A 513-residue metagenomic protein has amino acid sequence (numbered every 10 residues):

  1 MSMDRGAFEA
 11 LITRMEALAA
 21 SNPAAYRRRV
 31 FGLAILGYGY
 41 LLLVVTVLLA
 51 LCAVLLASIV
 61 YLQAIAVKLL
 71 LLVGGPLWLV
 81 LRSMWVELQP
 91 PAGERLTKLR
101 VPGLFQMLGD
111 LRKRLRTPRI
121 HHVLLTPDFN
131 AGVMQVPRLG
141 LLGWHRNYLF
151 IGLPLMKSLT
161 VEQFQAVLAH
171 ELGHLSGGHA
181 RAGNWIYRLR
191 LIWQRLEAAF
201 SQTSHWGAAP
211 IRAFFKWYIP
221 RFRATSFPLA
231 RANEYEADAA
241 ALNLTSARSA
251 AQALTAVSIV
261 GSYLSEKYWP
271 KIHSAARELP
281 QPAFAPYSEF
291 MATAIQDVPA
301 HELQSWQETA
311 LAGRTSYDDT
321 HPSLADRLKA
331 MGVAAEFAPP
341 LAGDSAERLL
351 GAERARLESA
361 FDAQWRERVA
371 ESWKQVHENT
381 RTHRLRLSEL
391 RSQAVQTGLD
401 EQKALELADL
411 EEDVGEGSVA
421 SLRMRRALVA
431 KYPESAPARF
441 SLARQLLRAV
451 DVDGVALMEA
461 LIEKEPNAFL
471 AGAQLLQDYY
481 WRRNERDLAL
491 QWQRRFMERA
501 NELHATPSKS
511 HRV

Functional and structural regions predicted by a protein language model:
M1-S21, I211-I219, R223, F227-A230 (+6 more regions): Cytosolic-facing loops and C-terminal tails of multi-pass membrane proteins
S2-A7, S83-R188, L399, A420: Peri-catalytic and regulatory segments of divalent metal-dependent proteins
L18-R27, A64-P91: Fold-level signature of zinc-dependent metallopeptidase catalytic domains
G32-L55: Canonical alpha-helical transmembrane segments of integral membrane proteins
A50-G75, H205-P210: Hydrophobic alpha-helical transmembrane segments
W78-L96, A224-N233: Transmembrane-cytosolic junction motif
G109-K113, A169, L229-A247, F337: An active-site-proximal "capping" alpha-helix that borders the catalytic cofactor pocket
G177-R212, R248-S258, Y263: Post-HEXXH active-site segment of zinc metalloproteases
